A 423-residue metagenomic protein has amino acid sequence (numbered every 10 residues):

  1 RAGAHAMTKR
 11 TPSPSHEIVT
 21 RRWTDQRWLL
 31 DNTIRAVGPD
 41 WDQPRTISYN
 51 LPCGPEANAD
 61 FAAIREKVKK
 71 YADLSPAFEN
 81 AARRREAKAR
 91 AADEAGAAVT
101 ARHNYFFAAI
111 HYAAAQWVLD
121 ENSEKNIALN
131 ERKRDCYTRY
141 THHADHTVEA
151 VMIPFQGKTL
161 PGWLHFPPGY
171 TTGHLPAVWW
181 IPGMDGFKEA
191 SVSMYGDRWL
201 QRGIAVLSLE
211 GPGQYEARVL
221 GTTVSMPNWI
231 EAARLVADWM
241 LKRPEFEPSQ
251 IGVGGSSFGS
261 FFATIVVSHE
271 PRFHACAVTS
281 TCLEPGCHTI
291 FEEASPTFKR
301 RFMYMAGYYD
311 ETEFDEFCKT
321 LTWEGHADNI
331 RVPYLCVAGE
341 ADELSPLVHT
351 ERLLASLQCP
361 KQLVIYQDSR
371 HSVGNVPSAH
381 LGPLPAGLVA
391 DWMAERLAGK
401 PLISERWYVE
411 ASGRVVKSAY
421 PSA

Functional and structural regions predicted by a protein language model:
P76-F78, A82-R85, I127-T171: N-terminal cap/lid segment of alpha/beta-hydrolase-fold proteins
G173-G183: Short beta-strand element of the alpha/beta-hydrolase
T223-E245: Alpha/beta-hydrolase active-site loop
I265-E316, V332: Hydrolase active-site cap/lid region
I330, C336-A338, D342: Short beta-strand/loop motif that positions the catalytic acidic residue of the alpha/beta-hydrolase fold
P346-A355: Short alpha-helix in the alpha/beta-hydrolase fold that links the catalytic acid
L354-V373: Catalytic histidine neighborhood in serine/cysteine hydrolases with alpha/beta-hydrolase-type architecture
A379-A423: Catalytic active-site module of serine/aspartate enzymes centered on a nucleophile-bearing elbow/loop
